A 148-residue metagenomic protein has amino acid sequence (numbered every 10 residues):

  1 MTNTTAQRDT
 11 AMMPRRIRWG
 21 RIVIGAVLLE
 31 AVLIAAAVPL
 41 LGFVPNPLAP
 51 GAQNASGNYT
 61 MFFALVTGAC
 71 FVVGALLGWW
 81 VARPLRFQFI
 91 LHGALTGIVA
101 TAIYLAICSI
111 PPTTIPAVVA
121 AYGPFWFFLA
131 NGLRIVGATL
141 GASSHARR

Functional and structural regions predicted by a protein language model:
T2-R148: Juxtamembrane/disordered regions of integral membrane proteins
